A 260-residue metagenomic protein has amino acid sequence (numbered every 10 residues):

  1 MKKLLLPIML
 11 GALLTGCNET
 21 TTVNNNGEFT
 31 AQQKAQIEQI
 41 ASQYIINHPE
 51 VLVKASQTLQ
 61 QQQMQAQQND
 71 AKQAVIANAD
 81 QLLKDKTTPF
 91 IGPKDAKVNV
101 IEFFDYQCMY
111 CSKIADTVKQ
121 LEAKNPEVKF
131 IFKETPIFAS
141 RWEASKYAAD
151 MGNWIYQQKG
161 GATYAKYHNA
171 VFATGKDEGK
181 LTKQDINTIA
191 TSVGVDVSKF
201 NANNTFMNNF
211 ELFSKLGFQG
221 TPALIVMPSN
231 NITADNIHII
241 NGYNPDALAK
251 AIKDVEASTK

Functional and structural regions predicted by a protein language model:
K2-I8: Sec-dependent signal peptide recognition, specifically the positively charged N-region followed immediately by
L4, E19, G27-T30, K34 (+1 more regions): C-terminal cap of thioredoxin/glutaredoxin-like
L13-G16: C-terminal motif of bacterial Sec signal peptides marking the signal peptidase cleavage site
T30-L82: Extracytoplasmic c-type cytochrome modules immediately beyond a signal peptide or single-pass transmembrane anchor
Y44-I45, P49, S56-L59, Q63 (+8 more regions): Sec/Tat-exported extracytoplasmic proteins
D80-V98: A short beta-strand-turn-helix
I101, S112-S192, S214-Q219: Structural alpha/beta surface segment adjacent to cysteine/selenocysteine redox centers across thiol/disulfide enzymes
F103, C108-I114, P222-M227: The canonical Cys-X-X-Cys-His
